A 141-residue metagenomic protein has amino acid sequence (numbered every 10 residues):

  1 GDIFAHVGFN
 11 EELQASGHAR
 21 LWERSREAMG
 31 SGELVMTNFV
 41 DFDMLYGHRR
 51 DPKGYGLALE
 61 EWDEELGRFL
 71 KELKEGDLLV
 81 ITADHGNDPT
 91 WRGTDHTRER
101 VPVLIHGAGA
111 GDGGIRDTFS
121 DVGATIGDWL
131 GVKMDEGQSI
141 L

Functional and structural regions predicted by a protein language model:
G1-L141: Feature captures the catalytic ectodomains and active-site-proximal regions of enzymes that hydrolyze or transfer
